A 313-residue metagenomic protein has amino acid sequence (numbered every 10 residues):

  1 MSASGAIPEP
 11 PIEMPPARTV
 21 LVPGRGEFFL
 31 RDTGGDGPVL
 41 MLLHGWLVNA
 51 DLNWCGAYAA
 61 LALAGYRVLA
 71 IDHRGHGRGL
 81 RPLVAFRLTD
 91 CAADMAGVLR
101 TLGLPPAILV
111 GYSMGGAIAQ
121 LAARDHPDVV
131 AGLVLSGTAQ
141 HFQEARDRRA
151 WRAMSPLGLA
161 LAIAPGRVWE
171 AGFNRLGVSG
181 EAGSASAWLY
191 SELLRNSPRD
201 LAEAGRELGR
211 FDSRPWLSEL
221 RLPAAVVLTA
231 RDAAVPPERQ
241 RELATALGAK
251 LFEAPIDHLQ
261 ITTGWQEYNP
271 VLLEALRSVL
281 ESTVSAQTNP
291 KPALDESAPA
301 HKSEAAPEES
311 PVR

Functional and structural regions predicted by a protein language model:
G26-R78: Conserved HGGG/HGGXW glycine-rich cap/lid loop of the alpha/beta-hydrolase fold
C55, L63, A70-I108: Active-site loop/oxyanion-hole signature of alpha/beta-hydrolase fold enzymes
Q120, R124, A131-L161: Flexible "cap/lid" loop of the alpha/beta hydrolase fold
E144-R149, I163-E219: Conserved alpha/beta-hydrolase catalytic His-Asp/Glu region
L220, V226-L228: Short beta-strand/loop motif that positions the catalytic acidic residue of the alpha/beta-hydrolase fold
L222, P236-L243: Short alpha-helix in the alpha/beta-hydrolase fold that links the catalytic acid
A230-V235, L259: Acidic catalytic loop of the alpha/beta-hydrolase fold
G248-R313: Catalytic active-site module of serine/aspartate enzymes centered on a nucleophile-bearing elbow/loop
